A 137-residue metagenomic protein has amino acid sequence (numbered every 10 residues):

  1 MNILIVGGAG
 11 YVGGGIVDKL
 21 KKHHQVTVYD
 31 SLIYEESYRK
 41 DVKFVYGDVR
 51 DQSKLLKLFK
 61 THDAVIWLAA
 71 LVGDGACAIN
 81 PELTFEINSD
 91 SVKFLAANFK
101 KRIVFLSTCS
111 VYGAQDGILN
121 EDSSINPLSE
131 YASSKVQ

Functional and structural regions predicted by a protein language model:
I3-H23: N-terminal Rossmann NAD(P)H-binding glycine-rich loop of SDR-like oxidoreductase domains
V6, Y29, V65-A69, I103-C109: SDR active-site strand-loop-helix element
Q25-E35: Conserved glycine-rich Rossmann-like NAD(P)H-binding loop of the short-chain dehydrogenase/reductase
Y38-R39, G75-E82, A114-L119: Conserved catalytic-core motifs of eukaryotic protein kinase domains, centered on the activation segment
D41-D51: Rossmann-fold cofactor-recognition segment
V49-I87: NAD(P)H-binding glycine-rich loop region in Rossmannoid oxidoreductase-like domains and their noncatalytic homologs
K93-E130: Conserved Rossmann-fold NAD(P)-dependent oxidoreductase catalytic core, especially the SDR/UDP-sugar
S134-Q137: Active-site helix of classical SDR
